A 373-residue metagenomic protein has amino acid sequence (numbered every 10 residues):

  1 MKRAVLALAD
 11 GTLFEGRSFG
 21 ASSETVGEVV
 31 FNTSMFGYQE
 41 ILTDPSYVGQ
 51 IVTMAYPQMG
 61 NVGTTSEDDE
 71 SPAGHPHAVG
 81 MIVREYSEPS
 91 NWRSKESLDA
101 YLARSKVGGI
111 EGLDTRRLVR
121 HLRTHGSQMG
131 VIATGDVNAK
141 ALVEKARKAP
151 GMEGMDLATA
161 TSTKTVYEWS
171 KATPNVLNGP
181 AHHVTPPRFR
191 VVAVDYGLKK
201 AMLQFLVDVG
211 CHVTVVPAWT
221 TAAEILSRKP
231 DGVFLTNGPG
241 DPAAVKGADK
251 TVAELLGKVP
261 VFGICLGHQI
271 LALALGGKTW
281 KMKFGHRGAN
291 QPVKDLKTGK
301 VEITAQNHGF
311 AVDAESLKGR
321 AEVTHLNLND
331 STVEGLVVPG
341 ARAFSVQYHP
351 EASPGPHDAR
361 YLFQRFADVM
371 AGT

Functional and structural regions predicted by a protein language model:
M1-A223, S227-R228, P242, S353-G355 (+1 more regions): RNA-binding accessory domains that recognize and position tRNA/RNA substrates
S18-F19, Y56, F284, Q306 (+2 more regions): Short clusters of small/polar residues that mark proteolytic maturation junctions
G108, R190, P260-F262, K278 (+1 more regions): Proline-centered loop/turn at the N-terminus of a beta-strand
D114, D195, C265, H308 (+1 more regions): Active-site glycine-centered loops adjacent to acidic/histidine catalytic or metal-binding residues that shape
R190-V194, T304-A305, F344-Y348: Active-site-proximal beta-strand elements of phosphoester/diester hydrolases
S227, D231-G232, T236-A314, G355-T373: Cysteine-nucleophile active-site neighborhood
G299-A341: Catalytic beta-strand/loop cores that center a nucleophilic Ser/Cys/Thr and support acyl-enzyme chemistry
